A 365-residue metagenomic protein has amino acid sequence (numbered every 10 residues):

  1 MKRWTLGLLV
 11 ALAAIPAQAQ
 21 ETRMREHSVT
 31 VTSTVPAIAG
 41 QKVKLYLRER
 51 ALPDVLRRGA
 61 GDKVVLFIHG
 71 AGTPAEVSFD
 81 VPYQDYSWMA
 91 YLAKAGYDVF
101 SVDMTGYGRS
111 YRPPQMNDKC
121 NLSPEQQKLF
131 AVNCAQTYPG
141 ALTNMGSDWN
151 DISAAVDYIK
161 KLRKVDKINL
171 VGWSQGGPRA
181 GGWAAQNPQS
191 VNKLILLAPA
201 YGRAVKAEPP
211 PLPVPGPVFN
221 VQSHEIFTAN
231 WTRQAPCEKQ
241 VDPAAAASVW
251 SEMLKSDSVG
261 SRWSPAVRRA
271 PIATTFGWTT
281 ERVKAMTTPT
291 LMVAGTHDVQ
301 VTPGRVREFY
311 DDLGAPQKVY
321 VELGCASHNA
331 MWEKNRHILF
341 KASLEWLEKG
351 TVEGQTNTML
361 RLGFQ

Functional and structural regions predicted by a protein language model:
Q20-A60: N-terminal cap/lid segment of alpha/beta-hydrolase-fold proteins
D54-S101, Y111-P114: Short, surface-exposed "cap/lid" segments of acyl-processing enzymes
Q127-T143, W149-K167: Conserved acidic catalytic loop of the alpha/beta-hydrolase fold
G177-P188, L194: Short glycine-enriched nucleophile-adjacent loop and the immediately C-terminal alpha-helix near the catalytic center
I195-A204: Active-site nucleophile loop of the alpha/beta-hydrolase fold
A204-V293: Alpha/beta-hydrolase
V299-R305: Conserved alpha/beta-hydrolase "acid-adjacent" motif
A326-H337: Catalytic histidine-centered segment of alpha/beta-hydrolase-like enzymes
